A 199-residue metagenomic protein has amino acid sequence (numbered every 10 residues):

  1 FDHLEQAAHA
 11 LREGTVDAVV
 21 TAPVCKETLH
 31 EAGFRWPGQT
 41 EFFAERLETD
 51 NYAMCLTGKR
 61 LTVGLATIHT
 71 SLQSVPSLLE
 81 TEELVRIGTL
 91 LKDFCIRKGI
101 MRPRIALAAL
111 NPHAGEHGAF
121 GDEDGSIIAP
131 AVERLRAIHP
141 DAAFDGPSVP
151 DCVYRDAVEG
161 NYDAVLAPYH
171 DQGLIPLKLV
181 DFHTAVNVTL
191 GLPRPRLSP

Functional and structural regions predicted by a protein language model:
F1-G125, A129-P199: Anion-binding alpha/beta catalytic cores of soluble intermediary-metabolism enzymes, centered on
